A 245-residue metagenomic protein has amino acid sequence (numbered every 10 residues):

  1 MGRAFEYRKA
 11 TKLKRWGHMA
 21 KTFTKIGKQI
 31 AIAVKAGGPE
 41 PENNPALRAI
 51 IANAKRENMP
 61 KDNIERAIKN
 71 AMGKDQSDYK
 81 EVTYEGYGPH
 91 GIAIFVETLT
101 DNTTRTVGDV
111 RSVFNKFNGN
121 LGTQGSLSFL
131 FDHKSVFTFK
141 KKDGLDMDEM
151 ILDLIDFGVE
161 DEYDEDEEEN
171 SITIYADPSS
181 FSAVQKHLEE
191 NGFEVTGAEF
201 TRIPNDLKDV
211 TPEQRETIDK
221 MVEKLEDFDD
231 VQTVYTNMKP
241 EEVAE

Functional and structural regions predicted by a protein language model:
M1-G122, L127-V136: N-terminal cationic and glycine-rich segments that engage phosphates or anionic surfaces
V136-E245: Positively charged, low-complexity, intrinsically disordered RNA-binding extensions
